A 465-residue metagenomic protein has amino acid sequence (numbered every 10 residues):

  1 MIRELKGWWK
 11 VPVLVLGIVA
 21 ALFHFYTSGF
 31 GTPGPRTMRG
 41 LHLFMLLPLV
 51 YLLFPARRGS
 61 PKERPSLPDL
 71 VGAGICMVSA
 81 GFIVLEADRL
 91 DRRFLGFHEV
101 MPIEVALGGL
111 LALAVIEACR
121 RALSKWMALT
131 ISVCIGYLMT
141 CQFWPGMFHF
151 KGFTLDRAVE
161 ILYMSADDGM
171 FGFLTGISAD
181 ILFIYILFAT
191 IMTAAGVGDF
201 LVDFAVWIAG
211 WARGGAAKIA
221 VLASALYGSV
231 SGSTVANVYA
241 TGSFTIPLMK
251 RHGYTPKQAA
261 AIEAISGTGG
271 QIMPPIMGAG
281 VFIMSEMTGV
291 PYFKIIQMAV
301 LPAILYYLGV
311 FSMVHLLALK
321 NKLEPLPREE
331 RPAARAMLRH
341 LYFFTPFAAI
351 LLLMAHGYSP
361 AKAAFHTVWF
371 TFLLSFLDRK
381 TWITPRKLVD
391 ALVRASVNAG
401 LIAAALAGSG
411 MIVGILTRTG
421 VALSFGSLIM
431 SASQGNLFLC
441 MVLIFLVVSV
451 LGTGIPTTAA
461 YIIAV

Functional and structural regions predicted by a protein language model:
M1-E99, V105-G109: Conserved, well-structured core domains of diverse proteins
M1-V13, Q297-N398: Long, contiguous bundles of hydrophobic transmembrane helices that form the permeation core of multi-pass
I2-R3, T27-T32, F54-R64, L111-K125 (+2 more regions): Membrane-water interface regions at transmembrane-helix termini and the short interhelical loops of multi-pass membrane
V13-I18, T37-Y51, P68-M77, A106-A114 (+7 more regions): Hydrophobic mid-bilayer segments of alpha-helices in multi-pass membrane transport proteins, especially secondary
F82-E86, V238, R251, Q271-F282 (+1 more regions): Transmembrane-helix bundle segments that line or gate the permeation/cavity pathway in multi-pass membrane proteins
M101-A106, M170-I181, W207-V221, H252-Q258 (+3 more regions): Membrane-interfacial loop-to-helix junctions in multi-pass transporters
E117, A122, S132-M147, L155-A158 (+5 more regions): Core transmembrane alpha-helical segments of multi-pass membrane transporters/permeases
V202-G270, M277-I283, G289, T457-V465: Hydrophobic transmembrane alpha-helices that form the pore/transport pathway of multi-pass ion and small-solute
